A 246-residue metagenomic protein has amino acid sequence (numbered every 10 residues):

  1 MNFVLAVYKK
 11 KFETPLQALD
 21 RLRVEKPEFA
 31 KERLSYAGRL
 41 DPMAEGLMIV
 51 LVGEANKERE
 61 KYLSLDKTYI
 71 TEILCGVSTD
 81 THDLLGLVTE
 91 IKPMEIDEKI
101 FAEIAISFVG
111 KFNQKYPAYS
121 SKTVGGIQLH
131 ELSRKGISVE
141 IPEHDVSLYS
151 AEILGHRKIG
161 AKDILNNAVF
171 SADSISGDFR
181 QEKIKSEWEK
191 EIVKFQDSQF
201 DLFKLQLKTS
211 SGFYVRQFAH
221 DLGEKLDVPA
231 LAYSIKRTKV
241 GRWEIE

Functional and structural regions predicted by a protein language model:
M1-E246: Catalytic/RNA-binding core of pseudouridine synthases
